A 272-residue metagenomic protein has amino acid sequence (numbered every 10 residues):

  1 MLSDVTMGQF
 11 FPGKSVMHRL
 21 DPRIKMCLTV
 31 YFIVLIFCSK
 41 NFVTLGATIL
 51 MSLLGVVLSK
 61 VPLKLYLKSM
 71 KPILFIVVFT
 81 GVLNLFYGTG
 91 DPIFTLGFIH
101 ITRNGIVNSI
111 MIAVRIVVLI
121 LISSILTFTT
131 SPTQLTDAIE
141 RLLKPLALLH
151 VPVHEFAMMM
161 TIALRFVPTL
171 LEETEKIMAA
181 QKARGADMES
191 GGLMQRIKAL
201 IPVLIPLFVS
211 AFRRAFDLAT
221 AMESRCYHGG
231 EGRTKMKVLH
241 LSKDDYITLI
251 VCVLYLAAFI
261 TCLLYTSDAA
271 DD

Functional and structural regions predicted by a protein language model:
M1-T44, T48-S59, R141-K144, L148-V151 (+3 more regions): Transmembrane alpha-helix interface motif
K14, F37, V61-L65, L96 (+4 more regions): Membrane-helix interfacial "entry" motifs
N41, L45, K60-K64, G88-L96 (+2 more regions): Transmembrane helix-loop junctions in multipass membrane proteins, especially transporters and channels
M51-K60, L83-D91: Structural signal for alpha-helical transmembrane segments and their membrane-water exit/capping regions in multi-pass
L65-L74: Alpha-helical transmembrane segments and their helix-start/interface "positive-inside/aromatic belt" motifs in integral
I73-A186: Juxtamembrane/interface alpha-helical elements of multi-pass membrane proteins
D268-D272: A short, hydrophobic C-terminal helix/tail in secreted or cell-surface proteins
